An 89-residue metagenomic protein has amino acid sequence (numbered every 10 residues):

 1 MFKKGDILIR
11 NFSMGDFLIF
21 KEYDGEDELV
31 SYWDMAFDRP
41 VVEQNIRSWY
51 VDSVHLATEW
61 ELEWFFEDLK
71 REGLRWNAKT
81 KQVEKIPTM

Functional and structural regions predicted by a protein language model:
L8: Short, surface-exposed loop/strand segments
N11-W49: Basic/aromatic-rich interaction segments and small domains that mediate binding to polyanionic partners
A36-M89: Intrinsically disordered, low-complexity, charged/polar segments
